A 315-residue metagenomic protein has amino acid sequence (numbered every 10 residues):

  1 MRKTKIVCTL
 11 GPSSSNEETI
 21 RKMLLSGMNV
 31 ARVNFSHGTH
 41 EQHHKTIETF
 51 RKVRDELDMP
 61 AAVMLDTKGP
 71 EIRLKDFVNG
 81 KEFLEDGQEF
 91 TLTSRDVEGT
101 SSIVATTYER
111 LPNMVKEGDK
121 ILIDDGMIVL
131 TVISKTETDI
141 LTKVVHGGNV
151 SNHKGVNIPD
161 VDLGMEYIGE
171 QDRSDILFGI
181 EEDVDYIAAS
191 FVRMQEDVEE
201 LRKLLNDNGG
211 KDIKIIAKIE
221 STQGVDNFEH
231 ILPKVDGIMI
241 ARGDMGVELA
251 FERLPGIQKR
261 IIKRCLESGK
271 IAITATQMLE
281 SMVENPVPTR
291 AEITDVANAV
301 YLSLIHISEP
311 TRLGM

Functional and structural regions predicted by a protein language model:
M1-V30, H43-L57, V63, D76 (+1 more regions): Charge-biased, low-complexity intrinsically disordered regions
R2-T4, N29, M59-A61, T138-I140 (+5 more regions): Short, well-ordered coil/turn segments that N-cap beta-strands
C8-P12, Q42, Y167-T276, M282-I293 (+1 more regions): Conserved alpha/beta-domain cores
P12-S14, H37-T39, T67-E71, D96 (+8 more regions): Active-site-proximal loop/turn and secondary-structure-junction residues that shape catalytic pockets, frequently
T19-I20, R73-N79, I133-K135, V144 (+5 more regions): Short acidic, glycine/serine/threonine-rich loops at helix termini
L25, F35-H43, K68-I72, F77: Active-site loop-to-helix "anion-binding N-cap" substructures in soluble metabolic enzymes
G69, L74-I176: Beta-strand/loop-dominated core regions that host nucleotide or nucleotide-derived cofactor-binding catalytic loops
I305-M315: Single conserved hydrophobic/aromatic residue that forms the stacking wall/gate of nucleotide- or nucleobase-binding
